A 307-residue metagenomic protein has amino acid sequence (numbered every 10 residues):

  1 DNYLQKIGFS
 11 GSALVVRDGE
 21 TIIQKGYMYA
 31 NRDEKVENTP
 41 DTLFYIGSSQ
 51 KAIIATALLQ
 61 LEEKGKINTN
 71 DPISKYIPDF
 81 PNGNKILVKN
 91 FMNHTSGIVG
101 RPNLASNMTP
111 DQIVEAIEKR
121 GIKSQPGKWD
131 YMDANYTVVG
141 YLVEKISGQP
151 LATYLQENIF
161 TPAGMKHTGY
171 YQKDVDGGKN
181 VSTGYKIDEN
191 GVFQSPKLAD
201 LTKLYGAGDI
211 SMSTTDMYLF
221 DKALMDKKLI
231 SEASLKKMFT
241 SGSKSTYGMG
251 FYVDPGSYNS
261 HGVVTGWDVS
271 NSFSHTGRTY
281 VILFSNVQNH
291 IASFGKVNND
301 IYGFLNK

Functional and structural regions predicted by a protein language model:
D1-F44, K66-N68: Short, conserved catalytic-motif segment at the N-terminal edge
A13-L14, G19, T42-D71, Y136-E144 (+1 more regions): Active-site SXXK
L14, G127, D209, W267-T276: Short, surface-exposed beta-strand/loop micro-motifs that present aromatic residues
L14, Y45-G47, N90-N93, G169 (+2 more regions): Structural recognition of the beta-strand scaffold that forms the well-ordered cores of secreted hydrolase catalytic
M28-R32, L201, V287-N289: A short acidic/small-residue loop/turn micro-motif
N68-N82: Short, glycine/proline-biased beta-turn/loop segments that scaffold the active-site neighborhood
K85-T265: Short, surface-exposed loop or secondary-structure junction motifs that flank catalytic or metal-binding residues
K228, V263-K307: Structured C-terminal helix/loop/strand segments within mature extracytoplasmic catalytic/sensor domains
